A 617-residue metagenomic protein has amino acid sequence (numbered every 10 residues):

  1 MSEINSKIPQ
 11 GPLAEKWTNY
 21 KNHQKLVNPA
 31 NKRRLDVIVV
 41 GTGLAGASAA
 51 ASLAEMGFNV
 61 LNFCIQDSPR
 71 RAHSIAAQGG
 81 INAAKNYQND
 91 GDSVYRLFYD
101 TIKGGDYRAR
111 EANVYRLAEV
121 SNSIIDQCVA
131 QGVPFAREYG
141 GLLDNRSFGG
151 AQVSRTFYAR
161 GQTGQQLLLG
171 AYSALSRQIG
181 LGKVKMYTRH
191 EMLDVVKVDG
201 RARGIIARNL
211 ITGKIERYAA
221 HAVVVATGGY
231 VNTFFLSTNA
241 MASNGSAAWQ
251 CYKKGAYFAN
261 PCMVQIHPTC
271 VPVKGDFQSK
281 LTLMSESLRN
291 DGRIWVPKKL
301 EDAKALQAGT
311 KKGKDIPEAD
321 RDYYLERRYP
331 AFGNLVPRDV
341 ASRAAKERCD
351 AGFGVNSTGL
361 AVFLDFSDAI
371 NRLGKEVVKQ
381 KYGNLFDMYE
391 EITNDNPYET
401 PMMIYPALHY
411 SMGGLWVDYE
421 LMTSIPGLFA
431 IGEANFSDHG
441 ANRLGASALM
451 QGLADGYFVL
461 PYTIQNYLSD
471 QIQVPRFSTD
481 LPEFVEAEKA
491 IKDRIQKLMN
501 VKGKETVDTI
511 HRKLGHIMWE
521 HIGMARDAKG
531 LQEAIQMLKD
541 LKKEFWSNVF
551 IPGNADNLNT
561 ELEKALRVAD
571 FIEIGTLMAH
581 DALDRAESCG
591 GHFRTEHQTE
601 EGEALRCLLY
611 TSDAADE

Functional and structural regions predicted by a protein language model:
M1-D36: Extreme N-terminal leader/targeting segments of oxidoreductases
V37-N62: N-terminal Rossmann-like FAD-binding beta1-loop-alpha1 element of flavoenzymes
M56-I75: Glycine-rich FAD pyrophosphate-binding loop
V129-K214, A226, F235, C270-L283 (+1 more regions): Conserved redox-cofactor binding core of oxidoreductases
A222-F277, N442-Y462: Glycine-rich loop(s) and the adjacent beta-strand/alpha-helix scaffold that form part
Q250, Y257-E391, Y462-Q465: An anion/pyrophosphate-binding glycine-rich loop and adjacent beta-alpha core in soluble alpha-beta enzymes
L468-N554: Long, amphipathic alpha-helical stalk/connector segments used for oligomerization, subunit docking, or mechanical
Y610-E617: Conserved small/polar residues in nucleotide/adenosyl-binding loops
